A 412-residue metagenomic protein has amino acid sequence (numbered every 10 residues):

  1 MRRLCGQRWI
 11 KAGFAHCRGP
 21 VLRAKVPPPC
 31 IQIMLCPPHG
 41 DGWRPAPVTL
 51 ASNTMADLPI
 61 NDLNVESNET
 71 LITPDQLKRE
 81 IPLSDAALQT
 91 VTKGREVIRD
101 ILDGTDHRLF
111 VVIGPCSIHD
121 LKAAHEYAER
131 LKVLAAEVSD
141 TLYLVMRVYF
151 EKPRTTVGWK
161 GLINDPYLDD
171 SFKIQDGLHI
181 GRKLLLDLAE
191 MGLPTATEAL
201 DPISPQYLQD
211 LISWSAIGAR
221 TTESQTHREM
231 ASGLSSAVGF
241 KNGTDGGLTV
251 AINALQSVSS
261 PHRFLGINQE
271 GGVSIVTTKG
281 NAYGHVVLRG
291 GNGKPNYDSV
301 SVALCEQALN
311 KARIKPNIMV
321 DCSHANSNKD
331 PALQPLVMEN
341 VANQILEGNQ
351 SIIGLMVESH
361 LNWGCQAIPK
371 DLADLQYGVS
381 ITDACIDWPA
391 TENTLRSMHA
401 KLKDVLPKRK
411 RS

Functional and structural regions predicted by a protein language model:
A56-D62, A128, T141-Y297, S301-V302 (+8 more regions): Active-site-facing alpha/beta catalytic cores
N64-D103: N- or domain-start disorder-to-order transition segments that initiate the globular core
F110-A123, D383: Conserved phosphate/anionic-ligand binding catalytic regions in large, soluble enzymes, centered on
G114, V320, D387: Conserved, mostly hydrophobic/aromatic
L346-S412: Active-site or pore-adjacent capping/gating segments
